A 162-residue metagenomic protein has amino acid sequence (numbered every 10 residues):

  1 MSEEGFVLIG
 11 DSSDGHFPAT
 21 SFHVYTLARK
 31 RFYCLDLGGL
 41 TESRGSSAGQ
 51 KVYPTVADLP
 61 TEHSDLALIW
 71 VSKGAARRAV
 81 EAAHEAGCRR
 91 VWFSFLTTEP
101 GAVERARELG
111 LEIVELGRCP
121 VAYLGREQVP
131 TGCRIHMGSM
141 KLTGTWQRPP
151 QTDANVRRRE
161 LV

Functional and structural regions predicted by a protein language model:
E3-T20: Glycine-rich adenosine-cofactor-binding loop
E4, R29-K30, A86-R90, L109-L111: A short helix->loop->beta-strand "cap" motif at the edges of active sites that frequently abuts
L8, A67-I69, R89-F93: Short catalytic-loop micro-motif centered on adjacent basic/acidic residues
H16-F17, F22-S46: NAD(P)-binding Rossmann-fold cofactor-contacting core
G45-R78: Glycine-rich, highly charged phosphate/nucleotide-binding loops
T61-H63, E99-L124: Short acidic, glycine/proline-enriched helix-loop-strand junctions
A83-A106: ADP-ribose/adenylate-binding Rossmann-like module
Y123-V162: A charged, well-structured terminal subsegment
